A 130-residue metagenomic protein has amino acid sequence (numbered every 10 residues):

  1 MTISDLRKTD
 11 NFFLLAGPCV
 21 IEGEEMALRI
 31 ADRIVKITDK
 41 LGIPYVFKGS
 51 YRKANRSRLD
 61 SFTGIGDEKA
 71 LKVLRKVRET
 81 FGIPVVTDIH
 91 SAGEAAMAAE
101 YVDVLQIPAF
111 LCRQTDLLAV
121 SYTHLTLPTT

Functional and structural regions predicted by a protein language model:
M1-L14: N-terminal amphipathic alpha-helix/helix-capping segment at the start of soluble metabolic enzymes
D10-F12, L41-Y45, F81-I83, Y101-D103: Short, well-ordered coil/turn segments that N-cap beta-strands
L14-A16, Y45-G49, V85-T87, L105-I107: Hydrophobic faces of well-ordered beta-strands that scaffold small-molecule active sites in alpha/beta enzyme cores
P18-E24, K48-I65: Glycine-rich, proline-tolerant flexible connector loops at the mouths of alpha/beta enzymes
F47, T123-T129: Conserved small/polar residues in nucleotide/adenosyl-binding loops
T63-I83, S121: Alpha-helix-loop-beta-strand connector modules within alpha/beta enzyme cores
I65-D67, G93-E94, A109-Y122: Active-site-adjacent beta->alpha loops and helix N-cap segments on the catalytic face of soluble alpha/beta enzymes
I83-S91, D103-Q114, L125: Catalytic beta/alpha-barrel core
